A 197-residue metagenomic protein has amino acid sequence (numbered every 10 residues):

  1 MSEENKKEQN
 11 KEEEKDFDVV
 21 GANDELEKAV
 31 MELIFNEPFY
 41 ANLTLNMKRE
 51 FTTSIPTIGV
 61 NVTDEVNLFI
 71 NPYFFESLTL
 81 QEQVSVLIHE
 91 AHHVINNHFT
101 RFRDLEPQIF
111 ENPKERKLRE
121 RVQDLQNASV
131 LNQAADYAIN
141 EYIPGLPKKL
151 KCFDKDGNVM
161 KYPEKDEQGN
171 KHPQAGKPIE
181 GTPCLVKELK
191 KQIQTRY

Functional and structural regions predicted by a protein language model:
S2-E82, A91-Y197: Short, functionally important secondary-structure microenvironments
S85: Winged helix-turn-helix DNA-binding recognition segment
